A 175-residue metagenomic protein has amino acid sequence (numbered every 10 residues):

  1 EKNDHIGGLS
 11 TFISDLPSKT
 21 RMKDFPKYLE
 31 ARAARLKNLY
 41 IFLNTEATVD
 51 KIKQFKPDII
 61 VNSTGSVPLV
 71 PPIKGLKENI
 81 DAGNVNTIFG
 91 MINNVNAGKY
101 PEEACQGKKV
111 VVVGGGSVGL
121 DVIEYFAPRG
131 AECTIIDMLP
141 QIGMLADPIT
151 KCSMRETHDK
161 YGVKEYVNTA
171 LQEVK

Functional and structural regions predicted by a protein language model:
K2-N3, L139: Residues in the short beta-alpha loop(s) of Rossmann-like NAD(P)-binding domains
I6-S10, V70-P71: Short acidic/His/Gly/Ser-rich catalytic and metal-binding motifs that mark active-site loops of diverse hydrolases
S14-K19: Short glycine-enriched, charge-decorated loop/helix-capping segments at active-site entrances that position
K23-L69, G83-K108, P128-K175: A Rossmann-like FAD-binding core segment of flavoenzymes
G114-G116: Glycine-rich Rossmann-fold phosphate-binding loop(s) that bind the pyrophosphate of adenine dinucleotide cofactors
G119-L120: N-terminal Rossmann-fold NAD(P) dinucleotide-binding loop
I123-E124: Generic hydrophobic/aromatic pocket-lining and core-packing "Φ" positions
